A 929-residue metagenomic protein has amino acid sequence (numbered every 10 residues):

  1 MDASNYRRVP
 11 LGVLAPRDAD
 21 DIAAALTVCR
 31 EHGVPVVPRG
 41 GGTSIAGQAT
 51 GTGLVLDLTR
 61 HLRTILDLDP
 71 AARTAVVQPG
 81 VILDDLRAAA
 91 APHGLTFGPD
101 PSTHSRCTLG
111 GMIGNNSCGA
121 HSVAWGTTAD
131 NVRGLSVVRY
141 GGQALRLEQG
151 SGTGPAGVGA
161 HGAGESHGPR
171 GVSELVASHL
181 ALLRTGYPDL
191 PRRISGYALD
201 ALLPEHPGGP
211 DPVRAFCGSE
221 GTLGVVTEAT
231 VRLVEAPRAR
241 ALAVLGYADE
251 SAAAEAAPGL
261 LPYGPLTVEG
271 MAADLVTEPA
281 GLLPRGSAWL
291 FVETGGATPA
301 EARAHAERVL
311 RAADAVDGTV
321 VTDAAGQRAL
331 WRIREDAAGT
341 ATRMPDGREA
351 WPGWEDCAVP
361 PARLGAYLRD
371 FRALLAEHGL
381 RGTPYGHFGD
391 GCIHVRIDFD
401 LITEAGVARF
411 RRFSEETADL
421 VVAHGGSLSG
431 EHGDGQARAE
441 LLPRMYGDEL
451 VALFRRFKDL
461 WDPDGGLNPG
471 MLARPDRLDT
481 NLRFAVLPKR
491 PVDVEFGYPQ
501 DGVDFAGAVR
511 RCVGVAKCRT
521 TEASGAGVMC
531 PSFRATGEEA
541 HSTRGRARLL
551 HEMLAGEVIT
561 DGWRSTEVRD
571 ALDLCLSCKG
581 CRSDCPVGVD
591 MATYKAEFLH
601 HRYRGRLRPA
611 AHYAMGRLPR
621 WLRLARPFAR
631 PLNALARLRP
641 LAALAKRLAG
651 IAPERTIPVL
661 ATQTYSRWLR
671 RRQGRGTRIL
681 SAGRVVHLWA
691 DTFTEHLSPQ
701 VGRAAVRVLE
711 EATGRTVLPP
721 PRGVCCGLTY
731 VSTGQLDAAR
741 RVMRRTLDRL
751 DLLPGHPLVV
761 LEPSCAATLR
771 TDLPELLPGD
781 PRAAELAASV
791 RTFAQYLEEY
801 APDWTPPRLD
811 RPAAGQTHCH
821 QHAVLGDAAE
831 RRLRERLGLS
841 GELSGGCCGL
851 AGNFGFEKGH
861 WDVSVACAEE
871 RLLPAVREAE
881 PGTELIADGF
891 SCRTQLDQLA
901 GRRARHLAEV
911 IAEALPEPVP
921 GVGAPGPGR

Functional and structural regions predicted by a protein language model:
M1-E31, G41-R73, T222, V226-A239 (+4 more regions): N-terminal flexible segment immediately upstream of the FAD-binding catalytic core in FAD-dependent oxidoreductases
N5-V36, L54, L58-P101, I113 (+5 more regions): N-terminal glycine-rich flavin-associated loop
S44-I45, M112-H121, G209-L233, G386-C392 (+6 more regions): Conserved phosphate/anionic-ligand binding catalytic regions in large, soluble enzymes, centered on
I45-G47, T103-G110, S195-A198, L202 (+15 more regions): A glycine-rich phosphate-binding loop feature that marks nucleotide/adenosyl-phosphate handling sites
G114, S122-W125, V132-R332, R444 (+1 more regions): C-terminal substrate-binding/cap subdomain adjacent to the FAD-binding core in PCMH-type and related FAD-linked
E148, A229, V234, A254-A257 (+11 more regions): Terminal amphipathic helices with adjacent charged low-complexity linkers/tails
A423-S427, G435-L574, T593-L607: Ferredoxin-type iron-sulfur electron-transfer modules and their immediate structural context
D462, P469, A592-R929: Iron-sulfur cluster-binding electron-transfer modules in prokaryotic oxidoreductases
